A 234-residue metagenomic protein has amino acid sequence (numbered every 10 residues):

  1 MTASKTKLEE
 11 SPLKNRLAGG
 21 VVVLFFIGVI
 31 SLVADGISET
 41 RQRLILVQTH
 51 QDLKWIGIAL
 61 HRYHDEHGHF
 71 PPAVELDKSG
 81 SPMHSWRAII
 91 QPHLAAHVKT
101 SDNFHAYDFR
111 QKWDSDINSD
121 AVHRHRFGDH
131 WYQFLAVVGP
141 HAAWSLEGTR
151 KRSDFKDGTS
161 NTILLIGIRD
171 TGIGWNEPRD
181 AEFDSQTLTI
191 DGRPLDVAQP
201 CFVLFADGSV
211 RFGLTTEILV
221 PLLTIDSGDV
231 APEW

Functional and structural regions predicted by a protein language model:
T2-L13, W55, K112: Membrane-interface extramembranous regions at the lipid-water interface
T6-F26: N-terminal Sec-pathway targeting helices
L32-W234: Internal low-complexity, small-residue/proline-rich segments
